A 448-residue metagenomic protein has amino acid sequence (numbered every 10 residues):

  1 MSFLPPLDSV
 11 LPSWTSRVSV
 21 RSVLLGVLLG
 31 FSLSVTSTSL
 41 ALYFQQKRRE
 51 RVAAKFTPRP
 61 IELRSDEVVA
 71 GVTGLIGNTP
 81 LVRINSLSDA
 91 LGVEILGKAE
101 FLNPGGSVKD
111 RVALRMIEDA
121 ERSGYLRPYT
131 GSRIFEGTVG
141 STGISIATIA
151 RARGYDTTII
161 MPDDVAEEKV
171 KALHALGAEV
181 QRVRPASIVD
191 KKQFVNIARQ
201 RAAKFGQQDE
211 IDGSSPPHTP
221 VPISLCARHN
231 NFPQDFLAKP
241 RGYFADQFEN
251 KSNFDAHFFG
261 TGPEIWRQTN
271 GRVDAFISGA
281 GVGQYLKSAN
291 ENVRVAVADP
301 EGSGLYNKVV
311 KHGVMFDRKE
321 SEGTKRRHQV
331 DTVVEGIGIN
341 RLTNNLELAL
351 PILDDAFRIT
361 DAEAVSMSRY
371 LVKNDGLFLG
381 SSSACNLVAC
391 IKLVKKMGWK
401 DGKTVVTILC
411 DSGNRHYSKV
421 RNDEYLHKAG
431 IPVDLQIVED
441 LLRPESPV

Functional and structural regions predicted by a protein language model:
S2-V448: PLP-dependent amino-acid enzyme catalytic core
